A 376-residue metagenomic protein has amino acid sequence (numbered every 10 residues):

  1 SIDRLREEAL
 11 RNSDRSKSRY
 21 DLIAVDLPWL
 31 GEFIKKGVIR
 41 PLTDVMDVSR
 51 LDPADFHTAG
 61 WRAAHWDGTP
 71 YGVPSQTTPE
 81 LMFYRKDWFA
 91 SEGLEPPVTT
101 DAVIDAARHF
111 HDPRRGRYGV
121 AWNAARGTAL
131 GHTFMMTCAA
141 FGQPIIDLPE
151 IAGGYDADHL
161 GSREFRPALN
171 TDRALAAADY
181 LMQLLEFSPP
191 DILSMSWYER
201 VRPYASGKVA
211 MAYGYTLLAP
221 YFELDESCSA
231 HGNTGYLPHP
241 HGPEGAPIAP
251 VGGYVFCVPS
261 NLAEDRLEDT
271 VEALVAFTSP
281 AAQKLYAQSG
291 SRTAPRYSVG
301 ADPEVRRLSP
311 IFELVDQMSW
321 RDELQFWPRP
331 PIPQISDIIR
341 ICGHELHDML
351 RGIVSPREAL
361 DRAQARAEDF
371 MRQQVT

Functional and structural regions predicted by a protein language model:
S1-A9, T100-I104, D191-S206: Short helix-initiation/N-cap motifs at beta->coil->alpha
S1-P28: Early extracytoplasmic/lumenal segment of secretory-pathway proteins
D21-A24, A210-Y215: Paired acidic/hydrophobic, glycine-rich loop segments that form the ligand-binding mouth/hinge of periplasmic-binding
L27-L81, T133, H231-L237, R307 (+1 more regions): Hinge/lid segment of periplasmic solute-binding proteins
L30-I34, G214-A230: A ligand-binding cleft/hinge motif common to bilobed small-molecule-binding domains
S91-E92, G161-F165, L185-P190, L224-A294 (+2 more regions): Extracytoplasmic/periplasmic substrate-recognition and gating elements
A107-H109, L148-S194: Glycine-centered hinge/linker elements that transmit conformational signals in sensory and ligand-binding systems
H231-H239, A287-H344, D348, Q373-T376: Long, aromatic- and glycine/proline-rich binding clefts that accommodate carbohydrate-like moieties
